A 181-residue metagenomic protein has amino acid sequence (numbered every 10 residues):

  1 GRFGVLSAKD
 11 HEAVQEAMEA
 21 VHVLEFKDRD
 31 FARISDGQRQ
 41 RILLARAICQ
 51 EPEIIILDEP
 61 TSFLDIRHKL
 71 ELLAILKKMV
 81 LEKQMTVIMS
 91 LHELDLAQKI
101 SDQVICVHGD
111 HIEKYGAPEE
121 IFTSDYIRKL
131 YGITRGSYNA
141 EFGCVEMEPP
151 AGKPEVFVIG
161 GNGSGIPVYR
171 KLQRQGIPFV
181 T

Functional and structural regions predicted by a protein language model:
V5, D30-I34, Q38: Conserved ABC ATPase signature
A8-K27: Conserved ABC ATPase "signature" region
E51: Conserved catalytic motifs of ABC-family nucleotide-binding domains
I55-D58: Catalytic Walker B motif of ABC-type/P-loop ATPase nucleotide-binding domains
K69-K83: Helical segment within the ABC ATPase nucleotide-binding domain
I105, G109-E120: Conserved switch/coupling elements of ABC/ABC-like ATPase nucleotide-binding domains
G132-T181: ABC ATPase nucleotide-binding domains
